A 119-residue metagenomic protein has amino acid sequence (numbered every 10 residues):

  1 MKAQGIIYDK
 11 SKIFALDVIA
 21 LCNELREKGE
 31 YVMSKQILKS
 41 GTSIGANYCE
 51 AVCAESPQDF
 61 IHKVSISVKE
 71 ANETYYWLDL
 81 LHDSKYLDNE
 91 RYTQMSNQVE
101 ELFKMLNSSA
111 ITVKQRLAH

Functional and structural regions predicted by a protein language model:
M1-E50, A54-H119: Short, C-terminally biased terminal segments at protein or domain edges
